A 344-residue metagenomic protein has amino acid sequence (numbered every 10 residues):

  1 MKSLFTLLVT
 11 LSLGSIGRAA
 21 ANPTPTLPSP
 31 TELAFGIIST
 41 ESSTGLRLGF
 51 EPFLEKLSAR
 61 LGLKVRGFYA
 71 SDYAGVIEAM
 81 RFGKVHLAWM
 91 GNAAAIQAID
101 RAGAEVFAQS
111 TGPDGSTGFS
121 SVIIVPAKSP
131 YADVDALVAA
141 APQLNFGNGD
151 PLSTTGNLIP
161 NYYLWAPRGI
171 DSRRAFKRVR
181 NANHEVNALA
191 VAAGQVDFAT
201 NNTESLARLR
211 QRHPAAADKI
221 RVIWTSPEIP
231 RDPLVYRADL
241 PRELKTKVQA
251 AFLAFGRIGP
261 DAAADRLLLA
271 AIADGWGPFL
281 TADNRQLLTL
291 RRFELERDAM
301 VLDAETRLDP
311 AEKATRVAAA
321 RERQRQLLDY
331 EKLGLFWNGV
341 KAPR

Functional and structural regions predicted by a protein language model:
T6-S15: Bacterial N-terminal signal peptides
G17-P23: Boundary at the C-terminal end of the N-terminal hydrophobic targeting segment
P30, A34-R60, A70, A93 (+2 more regions): Bilobed "Venus flytrap"/periplasmic-binding protein-like clamshell domains and structurally analogous long
A34-S39, G112-V122, P214-Q249, L267-T281: Periplasmic-binding protein-like
S42, L48, P52, K247-R344: An extracytoplasmic/periplasmic, membrane-proximal ligand-sensing/linker region
A74-A88, R101, F119, H184-A199: Short helices/loops that flank or line small-molecule/ion binding pockets
M80-R81, L137, V191-A192, L234 (+1 more regions): Hydrophobic residues within well-ordered alpha-helices
N92-G103, W165-A166, A190-A193, D197-D218 (+1 more regions): A ligand-binding cleft/hinge motif common to bilobed small-molecule-binding domains
